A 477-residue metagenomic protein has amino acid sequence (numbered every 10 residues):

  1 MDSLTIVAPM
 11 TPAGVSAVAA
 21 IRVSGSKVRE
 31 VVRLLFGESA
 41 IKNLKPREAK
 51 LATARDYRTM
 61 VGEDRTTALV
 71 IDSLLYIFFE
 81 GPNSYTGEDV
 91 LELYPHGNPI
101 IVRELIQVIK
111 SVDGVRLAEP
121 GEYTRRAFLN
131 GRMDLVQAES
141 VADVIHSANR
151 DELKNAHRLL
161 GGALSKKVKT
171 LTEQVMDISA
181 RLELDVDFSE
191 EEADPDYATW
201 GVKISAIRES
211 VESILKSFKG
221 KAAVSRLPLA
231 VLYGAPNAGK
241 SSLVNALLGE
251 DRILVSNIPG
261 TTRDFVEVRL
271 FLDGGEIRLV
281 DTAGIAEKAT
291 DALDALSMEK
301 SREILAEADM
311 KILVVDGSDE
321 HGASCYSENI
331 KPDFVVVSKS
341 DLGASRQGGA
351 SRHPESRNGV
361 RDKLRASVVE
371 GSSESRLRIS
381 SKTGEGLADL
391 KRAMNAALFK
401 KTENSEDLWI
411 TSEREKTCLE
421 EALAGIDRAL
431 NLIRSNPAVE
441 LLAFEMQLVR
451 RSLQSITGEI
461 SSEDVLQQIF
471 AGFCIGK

Functional and structural regions predicted by a protein language model:
M1-K154, R158, G162, E173: A glycine-rich (often HGG/GG-containing) alpha/beta subdomain
D2-A13, R150-F271, K288-A289, E320-E355 (+1 more regions): C-terminal-of-GTPase-core extension/linker across diverse P-loop GTPases
R55-R58, A68, Y76, T261-A289: Switch I (G2) and immediately adjacent beta-strands of P-loop GTPase domains
G97, T282, V315-D316: Glycine-rich, N-terminal phosphate-binding loop of Rossmann-like dinucleotide-binding domains
L279, V314, V336: Generic enzyme active-site microenvironment
A292-S301: Substrate-gripping "pore-loop 1 plus following alpha2 helix"
A308-G322: Conserved Switch II/interswitch segment of TRAFAC-class P-loop GTPases
